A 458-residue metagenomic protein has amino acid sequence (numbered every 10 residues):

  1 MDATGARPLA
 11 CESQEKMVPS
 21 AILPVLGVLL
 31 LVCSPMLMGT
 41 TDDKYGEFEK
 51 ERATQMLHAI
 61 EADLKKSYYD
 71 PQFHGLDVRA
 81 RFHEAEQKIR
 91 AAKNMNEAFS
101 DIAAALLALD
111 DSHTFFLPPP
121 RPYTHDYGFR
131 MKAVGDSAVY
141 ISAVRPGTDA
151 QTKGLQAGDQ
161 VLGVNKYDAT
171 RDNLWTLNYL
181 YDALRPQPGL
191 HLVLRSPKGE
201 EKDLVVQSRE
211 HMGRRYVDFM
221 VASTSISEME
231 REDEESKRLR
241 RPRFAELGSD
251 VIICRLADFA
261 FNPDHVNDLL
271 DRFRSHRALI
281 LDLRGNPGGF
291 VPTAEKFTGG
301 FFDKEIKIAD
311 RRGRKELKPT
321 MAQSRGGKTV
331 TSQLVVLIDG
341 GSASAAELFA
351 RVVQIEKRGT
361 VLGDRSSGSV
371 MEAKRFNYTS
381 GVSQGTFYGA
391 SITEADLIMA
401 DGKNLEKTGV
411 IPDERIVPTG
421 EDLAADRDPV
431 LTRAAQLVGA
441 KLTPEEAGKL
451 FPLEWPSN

Functional and structural regions predicted by a protein language model:
A3-R7: Intrinsic, low-complexity polybasic segments
L31-E47: Bacterial Sec-dependent signal peptides at the C-terminal "C-region" and cleavage site
F48-F73: Mature N-terminal segment immediately following signal peptide/propeptide cleavage in secreted/periplasmic
Q72-V139, G189, P197-F244, T443-S457: Extended, small/polar residue-biased N-terminal targeting/export presequences and adjacent propeptide/linker tracts
R121-R171, F261: PDZ/PDZ-like domain segments forming the peptide/carboxylate-binding groove, activating on the N-terminal beta-strands
A150-L177, I280-D282, V353-E356, V361 (+2 more regions): Conserved PDZ fold ligand-binding element
Q187-P188, V193-S383: Cleft-lining beta-strand/loop regions that shape enzyme active-site pockets
A424-A425, P429, R433-N458: Conserved functional hotspot residues or short segments at active or partner-binding sites across diverse domains
